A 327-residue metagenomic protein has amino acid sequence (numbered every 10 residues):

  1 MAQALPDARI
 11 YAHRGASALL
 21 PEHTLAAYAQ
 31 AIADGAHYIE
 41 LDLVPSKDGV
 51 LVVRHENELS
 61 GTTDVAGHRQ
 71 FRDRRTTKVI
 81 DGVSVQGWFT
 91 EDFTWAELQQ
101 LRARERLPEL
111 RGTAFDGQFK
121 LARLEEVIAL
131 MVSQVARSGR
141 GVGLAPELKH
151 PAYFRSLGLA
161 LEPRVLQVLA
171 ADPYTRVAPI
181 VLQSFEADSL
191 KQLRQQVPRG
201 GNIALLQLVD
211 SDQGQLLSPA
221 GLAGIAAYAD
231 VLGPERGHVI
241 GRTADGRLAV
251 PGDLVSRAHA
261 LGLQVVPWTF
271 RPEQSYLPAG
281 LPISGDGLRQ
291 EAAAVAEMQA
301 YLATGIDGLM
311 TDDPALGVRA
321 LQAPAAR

Functional and structural regions predicted by a protein language model:
M1-R327: Phosphate-group recognition and catalysis centered on beta-loop-alpha active-site segments
